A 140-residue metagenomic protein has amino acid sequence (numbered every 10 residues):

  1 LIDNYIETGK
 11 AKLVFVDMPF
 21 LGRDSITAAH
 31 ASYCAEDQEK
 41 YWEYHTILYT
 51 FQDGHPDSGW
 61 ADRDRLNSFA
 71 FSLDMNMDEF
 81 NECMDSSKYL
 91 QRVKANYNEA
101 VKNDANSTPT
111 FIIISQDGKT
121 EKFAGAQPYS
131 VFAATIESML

Functional and structural regions predicted by a protein language model:
L1-F71, N106, L140: Structural alpha/beta surface segment adjacent to cysteine/selenocysteine redox centers across thiol/disulfide enzymes
L1-N4, R65-L140: C-terminal cap of thioredoxin/glutaredoxin-like
